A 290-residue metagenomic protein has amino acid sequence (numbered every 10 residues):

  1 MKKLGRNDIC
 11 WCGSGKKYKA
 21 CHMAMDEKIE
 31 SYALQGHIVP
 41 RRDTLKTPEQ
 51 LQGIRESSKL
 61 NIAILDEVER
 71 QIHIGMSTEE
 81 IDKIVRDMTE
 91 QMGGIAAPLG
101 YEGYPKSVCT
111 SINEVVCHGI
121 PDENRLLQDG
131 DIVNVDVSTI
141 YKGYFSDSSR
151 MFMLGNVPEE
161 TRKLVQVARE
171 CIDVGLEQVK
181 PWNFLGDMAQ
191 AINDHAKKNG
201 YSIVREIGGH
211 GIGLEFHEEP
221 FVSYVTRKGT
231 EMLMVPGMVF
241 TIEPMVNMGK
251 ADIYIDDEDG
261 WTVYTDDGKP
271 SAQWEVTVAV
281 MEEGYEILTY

Functional and structural regions predicted by a protein language model:
K3-D8, S14-Y290: Active-site neighborhoods and metal-handling regions in enzymes and metal-associated proteins
